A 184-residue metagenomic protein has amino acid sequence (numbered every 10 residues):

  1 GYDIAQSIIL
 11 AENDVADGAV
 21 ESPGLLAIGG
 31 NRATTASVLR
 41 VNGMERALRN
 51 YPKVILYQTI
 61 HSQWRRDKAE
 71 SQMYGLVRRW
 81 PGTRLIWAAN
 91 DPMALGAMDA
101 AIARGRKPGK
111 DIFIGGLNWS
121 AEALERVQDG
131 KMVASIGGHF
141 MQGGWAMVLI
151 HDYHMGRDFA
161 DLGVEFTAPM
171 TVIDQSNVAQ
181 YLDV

Functional and structural regions predicted by a protein language model:
G1-L10, A27-G29, T59, D129-F140: Short beta-strand elements at the ligand-binding edges of bilobed clamshell
G1-S22, K68-E70, W119-A123, H139-M155: Hydrophobic alpha-helical segments within soluble ligand-binding/sensing domains
D3-S7, T35-V54, Q72, G96 (+1 more regions): Short, solvent-exposed amphipathic alpha-helices that sit in or adjacent to ligand/effector-binding or catalytic
E21-G24, R49-L56, W80-L85, P108-I112 (+1 more regions): Loop/turn elements at helix/coil->beta-strand transitions in domains of secreted/extracellular proteins
S22-G24, I28-R32, W145-V184: Hinge/cleft segment of the Venus flytrap/periplasmic-binding protein
L25-A36, Y51, T59-Q63: Short beta-strand->loop
G43-M44, Q58-E125: Hydrophobic alpha-helical
D99-M141, M147, F159, G163-F166: Exported/periplasmic ABC-transporter solute-binding proteins
